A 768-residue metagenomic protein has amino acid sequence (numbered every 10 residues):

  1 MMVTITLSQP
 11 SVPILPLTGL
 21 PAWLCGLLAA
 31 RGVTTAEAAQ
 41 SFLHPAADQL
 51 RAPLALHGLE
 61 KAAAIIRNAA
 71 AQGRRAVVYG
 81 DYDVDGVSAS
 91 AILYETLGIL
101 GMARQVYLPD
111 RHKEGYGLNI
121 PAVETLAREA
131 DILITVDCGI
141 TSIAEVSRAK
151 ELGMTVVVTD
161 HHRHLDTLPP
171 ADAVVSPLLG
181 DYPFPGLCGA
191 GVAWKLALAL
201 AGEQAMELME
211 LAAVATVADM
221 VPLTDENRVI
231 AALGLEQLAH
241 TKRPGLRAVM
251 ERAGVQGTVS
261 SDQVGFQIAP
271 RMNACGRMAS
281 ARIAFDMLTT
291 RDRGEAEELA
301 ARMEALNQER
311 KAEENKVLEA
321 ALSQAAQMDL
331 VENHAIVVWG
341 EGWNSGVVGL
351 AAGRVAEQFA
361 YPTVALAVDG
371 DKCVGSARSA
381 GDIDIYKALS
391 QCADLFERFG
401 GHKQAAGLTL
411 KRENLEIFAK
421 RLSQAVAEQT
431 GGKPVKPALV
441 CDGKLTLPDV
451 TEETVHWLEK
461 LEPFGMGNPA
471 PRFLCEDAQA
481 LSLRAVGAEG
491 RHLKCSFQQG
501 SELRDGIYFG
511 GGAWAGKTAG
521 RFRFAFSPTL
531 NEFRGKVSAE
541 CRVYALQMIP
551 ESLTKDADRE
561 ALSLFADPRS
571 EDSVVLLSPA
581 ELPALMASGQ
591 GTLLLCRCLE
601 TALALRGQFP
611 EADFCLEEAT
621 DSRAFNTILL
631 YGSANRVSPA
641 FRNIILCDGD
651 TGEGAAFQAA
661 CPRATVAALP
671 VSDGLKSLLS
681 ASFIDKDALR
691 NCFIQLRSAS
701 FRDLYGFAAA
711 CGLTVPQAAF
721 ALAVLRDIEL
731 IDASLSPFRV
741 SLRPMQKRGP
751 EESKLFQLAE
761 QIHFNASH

Functional and structural regions predicted by a protein language model:
P10-I132, L152-G153, P170, A201-L415 (+1 more regions): Hydrophobic helix-and-loop "lid/oligomerization" segment in the mid-to-C-terminal part of catalytic domains
R31, V136, W339-G342, L595-E600 (+4 more regions): Structural motif
R75-V77, D131-I134, T627, R642-I645: Structural motif
D81-Y82, P109-H112, C138-G139, H161-H164 (+7 more regions): Short, ordered loop/turn segments at secondary-structure junctions
I92, P169-A218, D225, Q658-A659 (+2 more regions): Short alpha-helices
G98, R228-P270, A274-L322, E357 (+4 more regions): Acidic, two-metal ion nucleic-acid-processing modules in DNA metabolism proteins
E124-L126, A130-A199, E207, T224: Active-site cavity-forming subdomains of large catalytic enzyme subunits
A624-L675: Conserved RecA-like helicase motor core of SF1/SF2 enzymes
